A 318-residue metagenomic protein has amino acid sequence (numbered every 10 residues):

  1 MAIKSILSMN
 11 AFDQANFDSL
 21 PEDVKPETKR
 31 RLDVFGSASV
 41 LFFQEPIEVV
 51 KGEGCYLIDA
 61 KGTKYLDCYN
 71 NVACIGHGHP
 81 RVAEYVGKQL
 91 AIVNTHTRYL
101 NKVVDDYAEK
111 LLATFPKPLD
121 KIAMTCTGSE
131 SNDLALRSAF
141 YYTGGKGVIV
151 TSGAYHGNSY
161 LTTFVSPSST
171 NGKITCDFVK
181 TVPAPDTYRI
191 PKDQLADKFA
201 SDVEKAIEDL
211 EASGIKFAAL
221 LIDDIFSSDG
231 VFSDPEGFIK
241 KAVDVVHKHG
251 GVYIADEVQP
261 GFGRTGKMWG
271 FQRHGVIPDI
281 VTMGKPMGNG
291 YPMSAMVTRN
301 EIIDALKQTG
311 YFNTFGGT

Functional and structural regions predicted by a protein language model:
A2-T318: Conserved N-terminal phosphate-binding loop of PLP-dependent enzymes in the Aspartate aminotransferase
